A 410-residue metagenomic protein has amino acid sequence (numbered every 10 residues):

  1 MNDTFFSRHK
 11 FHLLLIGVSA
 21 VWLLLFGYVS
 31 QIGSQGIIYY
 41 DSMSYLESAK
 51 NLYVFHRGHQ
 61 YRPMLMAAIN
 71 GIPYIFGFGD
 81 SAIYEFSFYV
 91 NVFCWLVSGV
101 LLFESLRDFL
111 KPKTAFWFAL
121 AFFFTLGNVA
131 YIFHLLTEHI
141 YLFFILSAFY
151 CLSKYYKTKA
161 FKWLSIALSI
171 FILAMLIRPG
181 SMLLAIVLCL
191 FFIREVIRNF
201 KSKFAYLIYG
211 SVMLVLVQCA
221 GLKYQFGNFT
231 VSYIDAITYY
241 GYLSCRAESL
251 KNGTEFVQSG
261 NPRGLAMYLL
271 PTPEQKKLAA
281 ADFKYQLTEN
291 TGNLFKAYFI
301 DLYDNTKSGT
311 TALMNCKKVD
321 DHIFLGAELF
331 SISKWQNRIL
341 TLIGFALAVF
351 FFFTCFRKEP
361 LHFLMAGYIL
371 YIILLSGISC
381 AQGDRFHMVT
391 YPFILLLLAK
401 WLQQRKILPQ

Functional and structural regions predicted by a protein language model:
S19, F116-L126, Y150, F171 (+1 more regions): Short helix- or helix-capping micro-motifs that position conserved polar/aromatic residues at function-defining sites
I32-E47, R57-P73, D80-E85, F229-S232 (+2 more regions): Extracytoplasmic catalytic/substrate-binding loops of multi-pass membrane glycan-assembly enzymes
Q60, M64, A68, F76-V100 (+1 more regions): Loop-to-helix entry region of an early transmembrane alpha helix in multi-pass inner-membrane enzymes
A82-N91, L294-I373: Membrane-interface anchor segments at the N-terminal boundary of transmembrane helices in multi-pass membrane enzymes
Y89-F109, F143, S147, A346-F353: Transmembrane-helix motifs of polytopic, lipid-linked glycan transferases
P112, A148-L164, R405: Membrane-interface transmembrane helices that cradle and orient dolichyl/undecaprenyl
F133-Y141, I177: Short acidic/glycine- and proline-prone juxtamembrane loop motifs at membrane-interface regions of multi-pass membrane
Y224-K318: Membrane-proximal stem/loop segments at transmembrane-domain junctions that anchor or position
